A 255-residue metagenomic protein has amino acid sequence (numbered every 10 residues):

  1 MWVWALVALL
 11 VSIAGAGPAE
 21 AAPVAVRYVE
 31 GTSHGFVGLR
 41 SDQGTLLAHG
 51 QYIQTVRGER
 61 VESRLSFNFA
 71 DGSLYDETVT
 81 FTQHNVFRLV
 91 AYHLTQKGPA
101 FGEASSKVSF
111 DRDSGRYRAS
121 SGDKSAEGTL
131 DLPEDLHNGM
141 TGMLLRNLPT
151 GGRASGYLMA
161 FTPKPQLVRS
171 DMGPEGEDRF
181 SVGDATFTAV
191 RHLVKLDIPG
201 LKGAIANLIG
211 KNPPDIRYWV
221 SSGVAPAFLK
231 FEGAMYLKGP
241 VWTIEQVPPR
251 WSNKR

Functional and structural regions predicted by a protein language model:
W4-A14: Bacterial N-terminal signal peptides
L10-S12, S125, R169, R250: Amphipathic alpha-helical interaction segments
A16-E20: Signal peptide processing junction and immediate N-terminal pro/mature segment of secreted/exported proteins
A21-R112, S155-R255: Acidic, serine/threonine-rich low-complexity disordered tracts
S114-R116: Structural motif
A119-G156: Surface-exposed beta-loop interaction hotspot
